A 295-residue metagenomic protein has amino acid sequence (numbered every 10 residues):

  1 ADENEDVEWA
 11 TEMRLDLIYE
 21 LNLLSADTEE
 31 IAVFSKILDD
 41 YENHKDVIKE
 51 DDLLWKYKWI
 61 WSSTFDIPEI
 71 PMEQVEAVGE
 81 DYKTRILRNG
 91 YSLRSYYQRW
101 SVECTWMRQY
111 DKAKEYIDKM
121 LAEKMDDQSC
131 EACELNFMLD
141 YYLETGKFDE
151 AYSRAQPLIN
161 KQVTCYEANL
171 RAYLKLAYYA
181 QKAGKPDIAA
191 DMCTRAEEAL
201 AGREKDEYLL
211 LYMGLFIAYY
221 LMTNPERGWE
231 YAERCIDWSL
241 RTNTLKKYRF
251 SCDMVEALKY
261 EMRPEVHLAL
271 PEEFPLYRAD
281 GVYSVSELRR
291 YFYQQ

Functional and structural regions predicted by a protein language model:
A1, S25-D40, D66-D81, C104-K119 (+3 more regions): Helix-turn-helix repeat elements of alpha-solenoid scaffolds
A1-V7, L38-V47, E80-Y91, D118-S129 (+4 more regions): Solenoid-like repeat scaffolds
E8-A26, D52-F65, S95-E103, N136-D140: Non-membrane alpha-helical segments in proteins
A10-E12, L53-K58, R88-Q98, M125-F137 (+3 more regions): Generic helix N-cap/helix-start motif at coil->alpha-helix transitions
E20, V102-C104, D140-Y142, Y178-Y179 (+2 more regions): Residue-level signature for tetratricopeptide repeat
M107, L121-E131, D140, K147-Y152 (+4 more regions): Mature, well-folded catalytic/scaffold domains that follow N-terminal targeting or propeptide regions
A172-G228, E233-R234: Long, well-ordered mid-to-C-terminal structural blocks that present hydrophobic/aromatic surfaces
E207, M213-G214, A218-Q295: Long, ordered, amphipathic alpha-helical scaffolds
